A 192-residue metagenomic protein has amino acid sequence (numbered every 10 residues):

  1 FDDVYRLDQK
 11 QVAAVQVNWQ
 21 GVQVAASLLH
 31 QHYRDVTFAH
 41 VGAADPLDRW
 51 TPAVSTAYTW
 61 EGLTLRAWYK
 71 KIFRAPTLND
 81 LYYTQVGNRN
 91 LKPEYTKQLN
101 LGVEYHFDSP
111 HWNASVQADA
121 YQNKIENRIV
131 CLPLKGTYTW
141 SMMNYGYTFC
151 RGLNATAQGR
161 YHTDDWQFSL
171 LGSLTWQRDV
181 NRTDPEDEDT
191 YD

Functional and structural regions predicted by a protein language model:
F1, A25-L29, S55, R66-K70 (+3 more regions): Transmembrane beta-strands of outer-membrane beta-barrel proteins
F1-W60, W68-Y69, A75: Signature of Gram-negative outer-membrane beta-barrel scaffolds
D3-Y5, V36-L47, T51, A75-Y95 (+2 more regions): Outer-membrane beta-barrel domain signature, especially the mid-to-C-terminal portions of large Gram-negative OMP
R6-A14, L47-A53, T96-N100, T148-T156 (+1 more regions): Transmembrane beta-barrel architecture of outer-membrane proteins
N18-A25, H111-K124, S141-D192: Gram-negative outer-membrane beta-barrel transporters
A57-W68, E94-R151, T156-R160: Membrane-embedded beta-barrel scaffold of Gram-negative outer-membrane proteins
